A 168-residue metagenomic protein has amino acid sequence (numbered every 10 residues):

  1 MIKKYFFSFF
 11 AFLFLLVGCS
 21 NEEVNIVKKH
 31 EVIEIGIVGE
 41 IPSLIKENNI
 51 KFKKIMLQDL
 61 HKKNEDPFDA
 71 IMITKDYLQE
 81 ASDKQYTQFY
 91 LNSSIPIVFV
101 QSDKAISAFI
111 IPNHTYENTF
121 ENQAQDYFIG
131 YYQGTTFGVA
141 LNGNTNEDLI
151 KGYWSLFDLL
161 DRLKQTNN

Functional and structural regions predicted by a protein language model:
M1-Y5: Positively charged n-region of N-terminal signal peptides that target proteins for export
L15-G18: C-terminal motif of bacterial Sec signal peptides marking the signal peptidase cleavage site
S20-E22: Bacterial signal peptide processing site
I26-V27, E31-I37: Residues that mark the start of a beta-strand
I37-P67: A short, well-structured beta->alpha microelement
I37-V38, I71-K75, V98-Q101: Conserved beta-strand segments of the P-loop GTPase G domain that flank and frequently precede/overlap
P42, K84-N168: Extracytoplasmic electrostatic interaction patches
N64-Q79: Short, well-ordered secondary-structure micro-motifs within conserved domains or adaptor modules
